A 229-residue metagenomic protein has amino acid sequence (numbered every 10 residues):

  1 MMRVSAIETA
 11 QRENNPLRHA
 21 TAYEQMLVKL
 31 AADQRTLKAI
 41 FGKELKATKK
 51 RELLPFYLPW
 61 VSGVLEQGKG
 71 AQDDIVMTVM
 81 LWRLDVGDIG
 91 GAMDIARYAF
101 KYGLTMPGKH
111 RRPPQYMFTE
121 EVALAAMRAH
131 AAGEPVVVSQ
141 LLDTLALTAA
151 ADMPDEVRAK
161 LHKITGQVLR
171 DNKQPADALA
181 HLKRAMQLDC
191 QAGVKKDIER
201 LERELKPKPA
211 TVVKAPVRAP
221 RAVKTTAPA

Functional and structural regions predicted by a protein language model:
M1-D73, R97-D152, P207, T211-A229: N-terminal alpha-helical interaction modules that lie
K69-G70, P113, D155-V157, D189 (+1 more regions): Residue signature of alpha-solenoid helical repeat architecture, marking inter-repeat boundaries and helix-start
T78-V79, R83, V122, R158 (+3 more regions): Structural register within alpha-helical repeat arrays
W82-R83, A126-A129, H162, L169 (+1 more regions): Residue at a conserved register position within TPR or TPR-like alpha-solenoid repeats
